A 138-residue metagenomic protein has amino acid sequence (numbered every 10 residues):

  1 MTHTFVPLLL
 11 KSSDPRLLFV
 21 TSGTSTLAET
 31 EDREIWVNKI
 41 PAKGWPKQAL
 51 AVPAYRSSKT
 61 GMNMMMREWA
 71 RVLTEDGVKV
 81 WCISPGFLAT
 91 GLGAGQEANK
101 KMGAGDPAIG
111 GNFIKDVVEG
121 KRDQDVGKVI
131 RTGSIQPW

Functional and structural regions predicted by a protein language model:
T2, M66, G111-I114: Short-chain dehydrogenase/reductase
T2, S58, T90: Ser/Thr-centric signal marking residues that sit in or immediately flank functional binding/regulatory motifs
F5-V6, S13, V118: Amphipathic alpha-helical interface segments used for dimerization/assembly
L10-E75: Catalytic loop of short-chain dehydrogenase/reductase
M62, V80-I83: Structural signal for hydrophobic/aromatic residues that build the beta-strand cores of folded beta-sheet domains
E75, C82-P85, T90, G95-W138: C-terminal helical subdomain
